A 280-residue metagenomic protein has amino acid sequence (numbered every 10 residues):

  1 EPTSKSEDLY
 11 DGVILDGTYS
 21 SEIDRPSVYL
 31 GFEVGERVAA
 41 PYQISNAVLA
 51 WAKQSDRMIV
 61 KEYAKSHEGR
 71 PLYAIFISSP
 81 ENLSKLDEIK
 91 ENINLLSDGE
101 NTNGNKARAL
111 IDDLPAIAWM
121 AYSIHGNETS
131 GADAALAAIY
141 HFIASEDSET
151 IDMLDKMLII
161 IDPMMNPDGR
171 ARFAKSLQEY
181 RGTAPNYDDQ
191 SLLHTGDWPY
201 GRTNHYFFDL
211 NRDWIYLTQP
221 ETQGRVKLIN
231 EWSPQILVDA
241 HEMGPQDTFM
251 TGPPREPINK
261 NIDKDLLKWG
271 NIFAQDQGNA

Functional and structural regions predicted by a protein language model:
T3-T18, A64, Y73-S79, E88-L95 (+5 more regions): Surface-exposed loop and adjacent secondary-structure segments within mature catalytic domains
G17-E36, M120-Y122, P257: Acidic/histidine-rich, surface-exposed loop or edge segments in extracytoplasmic proteins
V34-R37, H125-E128, Y200, I215 (+1 more regions): Hydrophobic alpha-helical scaffolding
A40, G69, S123, I161 (+2 more regions): Divalent metal-coordination and catalytic microenvironments
P41, S45-L49, A132-I139, F207 (+2 more regions): Extracytoplasmic/secreted envelope proteins and their assembly/folding machinery, especially bacterial periplasmic
P41-E81, D87: A non-catalytic alpha/beta surface segment that caps or lines the substrate-entry region of metallo-dependent hydrolase
I229, S233-D239: Proline-aspartate-enriched helix->loop->beta-strand connector
G252-A280: Active-site-proximal helix/loop segments of hydrolytic enzymes
